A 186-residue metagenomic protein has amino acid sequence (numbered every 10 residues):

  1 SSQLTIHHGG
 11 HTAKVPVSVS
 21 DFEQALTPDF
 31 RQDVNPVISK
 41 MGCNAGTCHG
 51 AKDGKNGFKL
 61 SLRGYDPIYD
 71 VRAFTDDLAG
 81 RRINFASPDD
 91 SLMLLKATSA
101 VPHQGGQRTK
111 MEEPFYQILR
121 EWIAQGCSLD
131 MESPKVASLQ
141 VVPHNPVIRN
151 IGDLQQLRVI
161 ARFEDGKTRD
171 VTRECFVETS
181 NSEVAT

Functional and structural regions predicted by a protein language model:
S1-T186: Aromatic- and Gly/Pro-enriched helix-to-coil junctions and flexible linker segments
